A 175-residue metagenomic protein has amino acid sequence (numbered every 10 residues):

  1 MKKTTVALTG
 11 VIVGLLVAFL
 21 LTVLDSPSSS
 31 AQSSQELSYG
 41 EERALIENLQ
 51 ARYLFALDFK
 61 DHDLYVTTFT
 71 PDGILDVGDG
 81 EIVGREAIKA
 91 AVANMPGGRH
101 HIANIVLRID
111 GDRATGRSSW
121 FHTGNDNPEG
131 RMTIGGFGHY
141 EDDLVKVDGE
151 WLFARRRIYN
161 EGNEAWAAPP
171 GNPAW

Functional and structural regions predicted by a protein language model:
K2-S26: Single-pass membrane-anchoring alpha-helices
S26-F59, D63-P71, V83: Short, low-complexity N-terminal intrinsically disordered segments enriched in polar/charged residues
A44, M95-G98, T133-G135: Transmembrane beta-barrel outer-membrane domains
L57, F69, W120-H122, R157-N160: Short beta-strand segments enriched in hydrophobic/aromatic residues within well-folded beta-rich domains
H62-G124: A solvent-exposed, acidic/Ser-Thr-rich amphipathic alpha-helical stretch
V83, W166-W175: Extended, polar beta-sheet/loop recognition surfaces of beta-rich domains that mediate binding to diverse ligands
T115-R117, F137-P170: Short beta-strand edge/turn micro-motifs at domain boundaries
T123-T133, N163-E164: Short, cysteine-centered beta-strand-loop-beta hairpins and adjacent loop/turn segments enriched in charged/polar
